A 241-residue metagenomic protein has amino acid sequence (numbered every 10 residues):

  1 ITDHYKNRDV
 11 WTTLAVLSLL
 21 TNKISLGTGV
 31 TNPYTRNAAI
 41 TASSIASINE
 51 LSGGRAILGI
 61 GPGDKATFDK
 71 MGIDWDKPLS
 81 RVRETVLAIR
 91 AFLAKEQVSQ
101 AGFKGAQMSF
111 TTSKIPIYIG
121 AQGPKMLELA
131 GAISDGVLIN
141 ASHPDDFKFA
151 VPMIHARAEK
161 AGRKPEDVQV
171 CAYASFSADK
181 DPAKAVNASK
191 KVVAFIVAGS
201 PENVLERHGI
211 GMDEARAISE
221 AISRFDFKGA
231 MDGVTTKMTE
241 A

Functional and structural regions predicted by a protein language model:
I1-A241: Active-site-adjacent structural elements that line small-molecule/cofactor binding pockets in enzymes
